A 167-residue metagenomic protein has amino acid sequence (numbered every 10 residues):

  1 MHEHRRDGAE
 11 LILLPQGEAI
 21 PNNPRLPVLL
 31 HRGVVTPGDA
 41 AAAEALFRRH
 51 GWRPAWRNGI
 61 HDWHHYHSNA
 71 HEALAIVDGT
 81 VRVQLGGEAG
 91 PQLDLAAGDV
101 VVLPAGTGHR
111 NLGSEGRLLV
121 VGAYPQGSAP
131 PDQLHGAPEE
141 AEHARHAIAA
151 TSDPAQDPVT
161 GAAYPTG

Functional and structural regions predicted by a protein language model:
M1-H64, A162-G167: A short, N-terminal "cap"/entry segment at the start of jelly-roll beta-barrel domains of the cupin/DSBH fold
A40-E44, L85-G87, G113-S114, P131-L134: A short secondary-structure junction signal
G59-A73, E88-A89, A96: A short beta-loop-beta micro-motif enriched in histidine and acidic residues
H67-Q84, V102: Short, conserved beta-strand element in jelly-roll/cupin
L85-L93, R110-N111, E139-H143: A structural preference for long, well-packed, hydrophobic secondary-structure segments
L95-E115, Y124: Conserved metal-binding segment of the jelly-roll/cupin
L112-G167: Double-stranded beta-helix
